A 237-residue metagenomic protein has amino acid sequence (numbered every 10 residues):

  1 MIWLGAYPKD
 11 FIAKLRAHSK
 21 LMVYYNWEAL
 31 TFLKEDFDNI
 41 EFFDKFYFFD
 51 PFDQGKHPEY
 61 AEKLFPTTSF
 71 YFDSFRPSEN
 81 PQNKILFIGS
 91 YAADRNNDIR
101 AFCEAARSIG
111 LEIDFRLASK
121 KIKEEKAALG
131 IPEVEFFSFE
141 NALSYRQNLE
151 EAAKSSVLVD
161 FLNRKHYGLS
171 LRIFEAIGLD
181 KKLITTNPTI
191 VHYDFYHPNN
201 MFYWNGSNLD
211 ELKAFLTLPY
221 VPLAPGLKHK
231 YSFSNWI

Functional and structural regions predicted by a protein language model:
M1-E59: Extended catalytic core of nucleotide-activated donor transferases of GT-like folds
K9-R16, K34-I40, Q54, I99-E104 (+5 more regions): Short amphipathic alpha-helical segments and helix-helix/interface helices
L30, P66-R76: Short beta-strand->alpha-helix junction loop in the catalytic core of nucleotide-activated group-transfer enzymes
Q54-F70: Helix-loop-beta element that forms the nucleotide-linked donor phosphate-binding surface in glycosyltransferases
D73, N80-N148, G206: Conserved catalytic-core segment of nucleotide-activated headgroup transferases in glycan assembly
P132-E140, Y145-W236: Catalytic binding pocket for nucleotide-activated donors in carbohydrate/polymer assembly enzymes
